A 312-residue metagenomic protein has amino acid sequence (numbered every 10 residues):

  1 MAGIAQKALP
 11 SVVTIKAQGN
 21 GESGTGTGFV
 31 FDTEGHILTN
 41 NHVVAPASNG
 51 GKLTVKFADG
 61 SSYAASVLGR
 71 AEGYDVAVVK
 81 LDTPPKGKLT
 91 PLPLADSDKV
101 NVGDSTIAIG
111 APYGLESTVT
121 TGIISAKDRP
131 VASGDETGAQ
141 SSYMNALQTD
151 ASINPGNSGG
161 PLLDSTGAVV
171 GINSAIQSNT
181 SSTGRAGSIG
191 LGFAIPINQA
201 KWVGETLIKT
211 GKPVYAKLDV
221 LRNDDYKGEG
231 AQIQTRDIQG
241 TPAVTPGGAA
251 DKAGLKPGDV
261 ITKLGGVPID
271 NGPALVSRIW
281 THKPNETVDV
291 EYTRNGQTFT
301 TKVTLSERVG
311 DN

Functional and structural regions predicted by a protein language model:
M1, K16-E34, S62-A64, P91-P93 (+2 more regions): A conserved glycine-rich beta-strand in the N-terminal activation segment of trypsin-fold
P10-I15, G28, G35-T39, A65 (+13 more regions): Terminal peptide-recognition signature
I15, G51-A58, A108-I109, V288-Y292: Short conserved beta-strand and strand-loop elements enriched in small hydrophobics with frequent Asp/Gly
G19-G24, V43-K52, L89, I109-I123 (+2 more regions): Active-site loop architecture of trypsin-fold serine endopeptidases
T33-E34, N40-G73, D82-P84: Catalytic-histidine neighborhood of serine endopeptidases, predominantly the chymotrypsin-like S1/PA family
Y63-S66, K201-V214, A253, T262-L264 (+1 more regions): PDZ-domain C-terminal substructure recognizer with occasional recognition of PDZ-binding tails
S66, K86-E116, E205-K209, D251 (+1 more regions): Active-site substrate-binding loop(s) of clan PA
I208-A274, T298-T300: PDZ/PDZ-like groove recognition
